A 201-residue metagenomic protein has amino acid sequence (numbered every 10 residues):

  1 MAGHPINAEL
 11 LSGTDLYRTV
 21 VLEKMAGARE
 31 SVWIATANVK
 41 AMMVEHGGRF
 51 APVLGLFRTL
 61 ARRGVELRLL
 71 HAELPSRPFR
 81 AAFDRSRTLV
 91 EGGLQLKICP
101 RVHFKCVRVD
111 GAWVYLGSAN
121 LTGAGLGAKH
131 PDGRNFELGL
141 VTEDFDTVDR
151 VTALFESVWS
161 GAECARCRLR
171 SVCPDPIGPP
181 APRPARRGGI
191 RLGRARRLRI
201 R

Functional and structural regions predicted by a protein language model:
M1-L69, R201: PLD-like (HKD) phosphodiesterase/transphosphatidyltransferase domain
N7-E9, G93-K97, E163: Conserved beta-strand segments of alpha/beta enzyme cores
R18, K97-R101, G133: Short solvent-exposed loop/turn micro-motifs enriched in small/polar/acidic residues
N38-V44, L74-R77, T147: Short acidic, S/G/P-rich loop/turn micro-motifs used as interaction or catalytic elements
P75-S86: Glycine-rich, charge-decorated loop segments at or immediately adjacent to ligand/cofactor-binding or catalytic sites
R85-C99: Structural recognition of alpha->loop->beta junctions
K105-R108, L140: Short beta-strand scaffold segments in enzyme catalytic cores
W113-R201: Signature of lipid phosphatidyltransferase scaffolds
